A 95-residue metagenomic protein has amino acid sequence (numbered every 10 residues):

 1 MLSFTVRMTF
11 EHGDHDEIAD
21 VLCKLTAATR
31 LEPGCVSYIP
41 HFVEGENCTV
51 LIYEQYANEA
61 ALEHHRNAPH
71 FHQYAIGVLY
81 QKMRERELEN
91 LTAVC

Functional and structural regions predicted by a protein language model:
M1-L2, C95: Absolute protein N-terminus
L2-M8: Active-site-flanking beta-strand signature of metal-NTP-handling nucleotidyl enzymes and homologous cyclase-like
T9-E17: Short, surface-exposed ligand-recognition loops at beta-strand->loop->(often short) alpha-helix junctions that present
L22, T26: Short amphipathic alpha-helical/adjacent loop interface patches that line ligand and macromolecule-binding sites
A27-T49: Short, glycine- and small/hydrophobic-rich beta-strand elements in well-ordered beta-sheets
R30-V36, Q55-E89: An amphipathic, aromatic/His-enriched active-site/gating alpha helix that lines ligand/cofactor pockets
